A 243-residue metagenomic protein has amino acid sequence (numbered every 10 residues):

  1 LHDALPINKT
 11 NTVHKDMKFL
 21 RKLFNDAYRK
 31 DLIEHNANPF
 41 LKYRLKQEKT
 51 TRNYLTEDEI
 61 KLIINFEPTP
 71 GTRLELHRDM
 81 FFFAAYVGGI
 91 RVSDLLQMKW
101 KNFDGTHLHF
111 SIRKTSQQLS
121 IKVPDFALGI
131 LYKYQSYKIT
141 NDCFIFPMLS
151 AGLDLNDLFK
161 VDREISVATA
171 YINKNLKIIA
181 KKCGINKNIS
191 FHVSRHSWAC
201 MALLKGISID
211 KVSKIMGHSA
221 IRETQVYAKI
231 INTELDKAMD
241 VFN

Functional and structural regions predicted by a protein language model:
L1-L5: Short, small-residue-biased leader/transition segments that mark boundaries at the very start of proteins
P6-P39, I90: N-terminal DNA-binding recognition helix of tyrosine site-specific recombinases/integrases
H35-V92, L96: Basic, Lys/Arg- and aromatic-enriched nucleic-acid-binding interface segment
L41-K42, V87, Q97-K133: Conserved tyrosine-mediated DNA breakage-rejoining catalytic core shared by Y-recombinases
Y54, I112-S116, A151-G152, M216-V241: Catalytic-site neighborhood detector that most strongly recognizes the C-terminal catalytic loop/helix of tyrosine
I60, P124-N186: Active-site/catalytic core of tyrosine-dependent DNA strand-transfer enzymes
N65, T69-T72, I139-N141, E164 (+1 more regions): Short, basic (Lys/Arg/His-rich) helix/loop patches that form interaction surfaces in the mid-to-C-terminal regions
K101-H107, I185-K187, I207-V226, K237: Short, polar N-cap/turn motifs at the start of nucleic acid-interacting alpha helices
